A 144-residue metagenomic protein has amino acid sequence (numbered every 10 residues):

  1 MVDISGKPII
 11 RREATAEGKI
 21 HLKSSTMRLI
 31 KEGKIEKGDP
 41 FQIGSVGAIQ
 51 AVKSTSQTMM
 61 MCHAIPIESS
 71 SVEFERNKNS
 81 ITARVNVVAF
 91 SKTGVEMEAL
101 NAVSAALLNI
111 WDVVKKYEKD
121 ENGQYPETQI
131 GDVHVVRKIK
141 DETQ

Functional and structural regions predicted by a protein language model:
M1-D39, V46-H63, E68-Q144: C-terminal binding/interaction regions
